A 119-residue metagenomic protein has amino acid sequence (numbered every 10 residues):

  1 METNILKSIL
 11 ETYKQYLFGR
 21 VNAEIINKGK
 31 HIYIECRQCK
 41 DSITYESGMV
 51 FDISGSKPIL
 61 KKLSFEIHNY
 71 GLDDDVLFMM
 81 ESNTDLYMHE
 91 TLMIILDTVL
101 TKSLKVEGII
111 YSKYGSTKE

Functional and structural regions predicted by a protein language model:
K7, N27, D52, K61 (+3 more regions): Intrinsic disorder/low-complexity segments, especially N-terminal tails and targeting/processing regions
K7-L10, K14, F18, S64 (+3 more regions): Residue-level detector of alpha-helical secondary structure
K14-I59: Amphipathic, interaction-prone secondary-structure segments
V21-A23, V76, S116: Short glycine-aromatic motifs
K40-E90, I94: Intrinsically disordered, low-complexity regulatory segments enriched in Ser/Thr/Pro and charged residues
I94-E119: Acidic, proline/glycine-rich low-complexity IDRs
